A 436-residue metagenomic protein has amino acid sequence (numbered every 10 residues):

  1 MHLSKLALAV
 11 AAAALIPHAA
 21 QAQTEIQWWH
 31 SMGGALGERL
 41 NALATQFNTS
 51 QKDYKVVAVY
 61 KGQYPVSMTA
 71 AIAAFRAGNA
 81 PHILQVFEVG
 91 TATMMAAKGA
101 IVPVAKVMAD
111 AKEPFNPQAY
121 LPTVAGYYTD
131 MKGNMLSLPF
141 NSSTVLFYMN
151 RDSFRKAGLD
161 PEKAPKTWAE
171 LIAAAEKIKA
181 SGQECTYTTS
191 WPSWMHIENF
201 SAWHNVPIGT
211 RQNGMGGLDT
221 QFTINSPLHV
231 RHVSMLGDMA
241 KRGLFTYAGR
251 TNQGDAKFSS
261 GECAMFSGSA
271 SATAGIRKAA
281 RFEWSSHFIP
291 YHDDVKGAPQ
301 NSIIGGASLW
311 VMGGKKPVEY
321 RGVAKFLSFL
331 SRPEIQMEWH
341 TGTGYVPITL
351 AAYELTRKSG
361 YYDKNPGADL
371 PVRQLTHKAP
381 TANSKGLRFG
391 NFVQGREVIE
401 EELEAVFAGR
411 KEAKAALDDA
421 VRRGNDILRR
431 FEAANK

Functional and structural regions predicted by a protein language model:
Q23-G33, Y54-V59, I83, L136 (+1 more regions): Short, well-ordered beta-strand elements
T45-Y120, K156-G158, K166, K257 (+4 more regions): Extracytoplasmic "Venus flytrap"/periplasmic binding protein-like
F87-L146, I172, N199-A202, S285-F288 (+1 more regions): Hinge/lid segment of periplasmic solute-binding proteins
A105-Y120, A164, V206-R231, K278-A279 (+4 more regions): Short, solvent-exposed loop/beta-turn-alpha elements that line the ligand-binding surface or hinge of extracytoplasmic
A119-Y120, I289, T341-E401, A405 (+1 more regions): Long, aromatic- and glycine/proline-rich binding clefts that accommodate carbohydrate-like moieties
T129-F140, V145, A169-Q221, C263: Extracytoplasmic/periplasmic solute-binding protein
I172-K177, M215-A248: Glycine-centered hinge/linker elements that transmit conformational signals in sensory and ligand-binding systems
H196-N199, H204-V206, V230-G322: Extracytoplasmic/periplasmic substrate-binding proteins
